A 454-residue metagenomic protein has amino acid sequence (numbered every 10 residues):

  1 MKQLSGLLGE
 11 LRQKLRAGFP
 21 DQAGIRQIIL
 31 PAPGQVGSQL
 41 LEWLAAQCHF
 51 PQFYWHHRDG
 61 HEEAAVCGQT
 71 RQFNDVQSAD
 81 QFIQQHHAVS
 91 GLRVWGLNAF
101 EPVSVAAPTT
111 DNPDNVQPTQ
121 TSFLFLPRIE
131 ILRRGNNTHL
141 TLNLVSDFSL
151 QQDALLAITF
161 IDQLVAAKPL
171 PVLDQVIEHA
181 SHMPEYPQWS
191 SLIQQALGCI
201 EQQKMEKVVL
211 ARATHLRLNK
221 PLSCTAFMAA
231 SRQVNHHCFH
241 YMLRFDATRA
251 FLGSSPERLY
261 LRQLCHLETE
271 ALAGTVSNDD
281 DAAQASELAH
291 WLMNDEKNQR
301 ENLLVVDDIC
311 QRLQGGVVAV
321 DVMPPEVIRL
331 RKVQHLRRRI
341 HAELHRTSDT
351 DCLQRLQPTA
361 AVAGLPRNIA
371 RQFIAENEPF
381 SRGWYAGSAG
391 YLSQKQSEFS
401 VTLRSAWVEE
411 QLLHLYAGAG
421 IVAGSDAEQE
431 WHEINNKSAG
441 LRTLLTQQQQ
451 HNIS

Functional and structural regions predicted by a protein language model:
M1-F50, R58-Q69, F73-N74, F148 (+6 more regions): Contiguous alpha-helical scaffold segments within structured protein domains that host functional hotspots
A23-I29, H49-H56, R93-W95, E206-V208 (+1 more regions): A short, Trp-centered hydrophobic/proline-enriched beta-strand micro-motif
H57-G60, A64-R71, R212-R300, L304 (+1 more regions): An anion-binding catalytic pocket shared by soluble metabolic enzymes
S78-H215, G316-V318, T446, Q450-I453: Non-catalytic accessory segments adjacent to catalytic cores
G96, I131, Q203, Y260 (+3 more regions): A residue-level signal for conserved active-site and pocket-lining positions in enzyme catalytic cores
V103-P108, R133-G135, H139-T141, S149-Q152 (+7 more regions): Short helix/loop capping segments that flank catalytic or ligand/cofactor-binding pockets
S104, P108-N115, F239-R244, W384-A389: Short Pro/Gly-enriched beta-strand edge/turn motifs at strand-loop
I340-S454: Conserved hydrophobic core element of enzyme catalytic domains
